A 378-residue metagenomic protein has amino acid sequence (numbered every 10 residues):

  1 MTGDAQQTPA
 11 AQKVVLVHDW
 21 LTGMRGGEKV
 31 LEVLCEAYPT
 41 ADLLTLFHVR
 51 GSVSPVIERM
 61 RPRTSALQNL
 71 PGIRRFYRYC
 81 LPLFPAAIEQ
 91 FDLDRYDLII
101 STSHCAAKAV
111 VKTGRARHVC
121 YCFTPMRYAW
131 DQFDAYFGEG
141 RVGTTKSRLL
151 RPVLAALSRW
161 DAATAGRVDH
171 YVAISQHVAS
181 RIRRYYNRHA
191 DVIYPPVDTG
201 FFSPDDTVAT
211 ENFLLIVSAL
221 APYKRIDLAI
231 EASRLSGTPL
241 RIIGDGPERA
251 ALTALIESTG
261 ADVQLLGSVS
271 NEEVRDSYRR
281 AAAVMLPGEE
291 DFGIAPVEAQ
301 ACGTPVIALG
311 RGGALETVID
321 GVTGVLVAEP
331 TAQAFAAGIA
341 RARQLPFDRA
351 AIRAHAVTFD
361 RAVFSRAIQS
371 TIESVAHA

Functional and structural regions predicted by a protein language model:
T40-K108: Active-site donor-binding segments of glycosyltransferases and PAPS-dependent sulfotransferases
G138-Y171, A179: Membrane-proximal helix-turn-helix segments that form the acceptor-binding/catalytic region of lipid-linked
S203-R241: Conserved donor-binding/catalytic core segment of Leloir-type glycosyltransferases
L214, R279-D291, T304: Acidic donor-binding loop of glycosyltransferase active sites
A250-E272: Nucleotide-activated donor-binding/catalytic signature segment of Leloir-type glycosyltransferases, i.e., the conserved
M285, P305-L309, V318: Short hydrophobic beta-strand element within catalytic cores of glycosyltransferases and related nucleotide-activated
D320-G321, V325-A332, I339-P346: Conserved acidic donor-binding segment of nucleotide-sugar-dependent glycosyltransferases
P330, Q344-E373: A charged, aromatic-enriched C-terminal amphipathic alpha-helix characteristic of glycosyltransferases across folds
